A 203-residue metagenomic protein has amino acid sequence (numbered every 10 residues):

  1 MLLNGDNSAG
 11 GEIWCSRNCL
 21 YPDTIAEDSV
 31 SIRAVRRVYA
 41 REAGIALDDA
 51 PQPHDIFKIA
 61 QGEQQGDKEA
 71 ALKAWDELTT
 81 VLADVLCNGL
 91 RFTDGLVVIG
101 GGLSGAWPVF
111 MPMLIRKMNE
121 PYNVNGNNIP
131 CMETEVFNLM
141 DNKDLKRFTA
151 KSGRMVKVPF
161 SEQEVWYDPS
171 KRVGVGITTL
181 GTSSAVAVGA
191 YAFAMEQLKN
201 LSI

Functional and structural regions predicted by a protein language model:
M1-L2, E42: Gly/Thr-rich phosphate-binding beta-strand-loop-beta motif of the actin/hexokinase/Hsp70
L3-N4, D94: Exposed boundary/loop context
N4-P22: A short, polar/charged loop-to-alpha-helix boundary motif
L20-I203: ATP-binding/phosphotransfer module of carbohydrate and carboxylate kinases, centering on a glycine-rich
